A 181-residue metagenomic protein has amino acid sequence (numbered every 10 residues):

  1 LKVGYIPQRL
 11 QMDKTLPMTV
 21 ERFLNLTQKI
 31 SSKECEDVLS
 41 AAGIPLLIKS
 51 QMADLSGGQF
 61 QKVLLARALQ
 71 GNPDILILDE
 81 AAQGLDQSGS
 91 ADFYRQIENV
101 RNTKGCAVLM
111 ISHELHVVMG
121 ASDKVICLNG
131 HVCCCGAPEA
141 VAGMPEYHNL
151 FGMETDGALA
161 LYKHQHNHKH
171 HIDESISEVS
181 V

Functional and structural regions predicted by a protein language model:
S32-L47: Conserved ABC ATPase "signature" region
Q51-L55, Q59: Conserved ABC ATPase signature
L65: Hydrophobic anchor residue at the start of the ABC signature
L76-E80: Catalytic Walker B motif of ABC-type/P-loop ATPase nucleotide-binding domains
S112-H113: H-loop/switch region of ABC-family ATPase nucleotide-binding domains
V125-A137: H-loop (His-switch) and adjacent beta-strand-loop-beta switch element of ABC-type ATPase nucleotide-binding domains
G143, L150-V181: ABC ATPase nucleotide-binding domains
